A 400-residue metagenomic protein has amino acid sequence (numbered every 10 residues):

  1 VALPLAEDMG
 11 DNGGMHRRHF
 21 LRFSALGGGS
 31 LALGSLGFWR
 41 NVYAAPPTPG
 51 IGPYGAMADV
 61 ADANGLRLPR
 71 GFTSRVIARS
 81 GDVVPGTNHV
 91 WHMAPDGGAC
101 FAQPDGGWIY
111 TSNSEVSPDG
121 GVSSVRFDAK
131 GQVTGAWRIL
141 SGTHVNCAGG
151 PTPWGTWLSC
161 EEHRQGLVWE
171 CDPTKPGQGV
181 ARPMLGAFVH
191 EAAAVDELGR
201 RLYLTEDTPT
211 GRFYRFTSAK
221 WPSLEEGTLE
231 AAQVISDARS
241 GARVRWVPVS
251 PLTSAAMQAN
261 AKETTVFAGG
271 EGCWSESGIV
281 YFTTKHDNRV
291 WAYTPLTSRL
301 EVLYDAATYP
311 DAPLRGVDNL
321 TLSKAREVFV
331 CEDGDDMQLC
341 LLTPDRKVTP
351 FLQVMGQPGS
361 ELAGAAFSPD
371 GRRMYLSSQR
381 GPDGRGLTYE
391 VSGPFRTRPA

Functional and structural regions predicted by a protein language model:
V1-H19: N-terminal secretory signal peptides
G13-H19, S30-T48: N-terminal twin-arginine translocation
D62-S80, H89, F127-L140, W169-V189 (+4 more regions): Blade-edge beta-strand/turn elements of extracellular beta-propeller and related beta-sheet repeat scaffolds
H89-P104, G142-P153, A187-L202, K262-S277 (+2 more regions): Beta-rich, blade/repeat-based domains predominating in secreted/periplasmic proteins but also intracellular
Y110-P118, S159-E162, L204-D207, F282-H286 (+2 more regions): Conserved beta-strand positions in repeat-built beta-propeller and related beta-rich domains
A255-V302: Beta-propeller domains
K285, D311-K347: Loop/turn-rich, solvent-exposed surfaces of beta-rich toroidal or solenoidal domains
A366-A400: Blade-level signature of beta-propeller repeat domains, shared across WD40, Kelch, NHL, RCC1 and BNR/Asp-box propellers
